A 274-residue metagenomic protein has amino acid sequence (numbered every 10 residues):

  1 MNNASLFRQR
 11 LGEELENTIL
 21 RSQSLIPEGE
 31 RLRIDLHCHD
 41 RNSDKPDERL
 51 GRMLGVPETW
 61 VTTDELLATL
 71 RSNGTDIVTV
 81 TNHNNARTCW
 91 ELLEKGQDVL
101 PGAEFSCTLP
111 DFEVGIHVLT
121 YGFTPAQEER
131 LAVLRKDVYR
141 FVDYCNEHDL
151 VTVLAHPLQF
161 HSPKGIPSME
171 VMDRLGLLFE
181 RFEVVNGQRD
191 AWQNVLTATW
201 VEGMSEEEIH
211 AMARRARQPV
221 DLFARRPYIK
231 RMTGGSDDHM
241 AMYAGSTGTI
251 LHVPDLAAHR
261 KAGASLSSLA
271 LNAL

Functional and structural regions predicted by a protein language model:
F7-L25, I34-P57, P125-G248: Domain-core and long-helix interface of multi-subunit machines
G51-M53, T59, E65-R87, L150-V153: Divalent metal-dependent hydrolysis catalytic cores, especially in the metallo-beta-lactamase
T69-L70, L92, C145: Generic structural signal for hydrophobic
T88-A103, M204: Short acidic, glycine/proline-enriched helix-loop-strand junctions
L100-S106, M172-Q188, D255-S267: Acidic, His- and aromatic-enriched active-site or binding-groove loops in soluble protein domains that engage sugars
T108-I116, A244, L266-S267: Short, charged, surface-exposed secondary-structure boundary motifs
V114-E128: A basic- and aromatic-enriched beta-loop-alpha substructure that forms the phosphate/nucleotide- and DNA/RNA-contacting
G234-S236, M240-L274: Eukaryote-biased recognition of electropositive, low-complexity segments and basic polyanion/acidic-motif-binding
